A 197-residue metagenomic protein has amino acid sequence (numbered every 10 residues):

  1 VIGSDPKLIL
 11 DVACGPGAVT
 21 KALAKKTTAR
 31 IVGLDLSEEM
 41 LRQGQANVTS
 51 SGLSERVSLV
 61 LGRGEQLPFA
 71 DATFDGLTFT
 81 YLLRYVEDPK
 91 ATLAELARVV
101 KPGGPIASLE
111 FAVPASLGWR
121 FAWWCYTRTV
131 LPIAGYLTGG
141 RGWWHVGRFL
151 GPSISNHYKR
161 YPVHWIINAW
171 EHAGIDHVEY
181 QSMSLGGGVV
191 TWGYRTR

Functional and structural regions predicted by a protein language model:
L8-Q66: Class I SAM-dependent methyltransferase SAM/SAH-binding core
L36, V113-A169, E179: C-terminal alpha-helical "lid/dimerization" subdomain adjacent to the S-adenosyl-L-methionine
E65-G76: A short acidic, Gly/Pro-enriched loop at the edge of an enzyme's catalytic core that lines a small-molecule cofactor
D75-P89: A short SAM/SAH-binding and catalytic strip from SAM-dependent methyltransferases
L83, F111-A115, L185: Short "lid" loop at the C-terminus of a central beta-strand within the Rossmann-like core of SAM-dependent
K90-P102: A short glycine-rich, Lys/Arg-flanked "PGG" loop and its adjoining helix->strand segment in the class I
G104-F111: Conserved beta-strand signature within the Rossmann-like core of class I S-adenosyl-L-methionine
A173-R197: Core SAM-dependent methyltransferase catalytic element
